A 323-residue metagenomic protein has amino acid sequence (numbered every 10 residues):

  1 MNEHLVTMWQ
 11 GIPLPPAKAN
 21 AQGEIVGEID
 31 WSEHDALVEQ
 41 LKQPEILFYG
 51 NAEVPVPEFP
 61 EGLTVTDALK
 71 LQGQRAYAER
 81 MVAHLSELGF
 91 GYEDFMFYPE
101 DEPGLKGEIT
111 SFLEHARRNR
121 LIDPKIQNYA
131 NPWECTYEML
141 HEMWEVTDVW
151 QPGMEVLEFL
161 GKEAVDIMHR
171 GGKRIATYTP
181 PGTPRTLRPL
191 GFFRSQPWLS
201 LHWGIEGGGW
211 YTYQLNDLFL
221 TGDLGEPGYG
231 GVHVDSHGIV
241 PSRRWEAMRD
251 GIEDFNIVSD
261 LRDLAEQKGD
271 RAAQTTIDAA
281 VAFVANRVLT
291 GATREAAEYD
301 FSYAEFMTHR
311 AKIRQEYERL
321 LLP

Functional and structural regions predicted by a protein language model:
N2-T221: Catalytic-core regions of glycoside hydrolase
G62, T66-K70, Q74-F112, A116-C135 (+1 more regions): Catalytic domains of carbohydrate-active enzymes that cleave complex glycans
